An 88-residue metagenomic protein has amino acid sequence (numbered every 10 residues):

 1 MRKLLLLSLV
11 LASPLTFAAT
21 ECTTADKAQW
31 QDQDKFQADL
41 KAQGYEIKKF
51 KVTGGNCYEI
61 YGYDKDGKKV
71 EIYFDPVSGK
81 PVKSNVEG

Functional and structural regions predicted by a protein language model:
M1-A18: Classic N-terminal secretory signal peptides
A18-D26: Cleaved targeting-peptide boundary
K27-G54: N-terminal targeting signals for Sec/Tat export/insertion, comprising classic cleavable signal peptides
Y58, K69-V70: Short loop/turn microsegments at loop-to-beta-strand junctions
Y58-Y61, G79: Conserved histidines in hydrophobic membrane contexts and catalytic metal-binding motifs
K65-G67: Glycine-centered tight beta-turn/hairpin loop motif at sheet-sheet or coil-to-beta transitions
V70-V82: A short, surface-exposed beta-strand/turn
E87-G88: Short, solvent-exposed mixed-charge patches
